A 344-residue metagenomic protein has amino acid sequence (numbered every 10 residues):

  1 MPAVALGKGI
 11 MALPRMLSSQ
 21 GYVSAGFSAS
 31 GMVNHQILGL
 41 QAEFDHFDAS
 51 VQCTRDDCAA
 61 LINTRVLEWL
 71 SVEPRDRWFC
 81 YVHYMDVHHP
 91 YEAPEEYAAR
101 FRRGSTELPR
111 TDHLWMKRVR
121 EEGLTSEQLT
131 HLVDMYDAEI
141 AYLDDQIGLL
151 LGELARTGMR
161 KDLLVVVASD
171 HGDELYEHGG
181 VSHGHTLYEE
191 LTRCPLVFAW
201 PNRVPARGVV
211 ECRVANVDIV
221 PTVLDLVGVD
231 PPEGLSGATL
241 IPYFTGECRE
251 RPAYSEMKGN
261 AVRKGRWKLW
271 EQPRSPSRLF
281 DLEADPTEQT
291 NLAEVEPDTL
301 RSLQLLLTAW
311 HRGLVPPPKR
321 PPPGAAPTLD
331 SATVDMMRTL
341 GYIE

Functional and structural regions predicted by a protein language model:
M1-E344: Catalytic domains that recognize anionic headgroups
